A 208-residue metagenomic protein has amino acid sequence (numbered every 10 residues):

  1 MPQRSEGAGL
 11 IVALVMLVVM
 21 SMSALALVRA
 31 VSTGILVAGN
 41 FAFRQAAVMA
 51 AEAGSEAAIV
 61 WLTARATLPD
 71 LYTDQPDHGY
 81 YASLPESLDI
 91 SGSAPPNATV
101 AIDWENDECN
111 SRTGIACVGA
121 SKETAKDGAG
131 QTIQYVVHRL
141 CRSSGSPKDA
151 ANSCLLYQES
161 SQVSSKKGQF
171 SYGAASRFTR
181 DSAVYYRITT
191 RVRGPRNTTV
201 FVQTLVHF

Functional and structural regions predicted by a protein language model:
P2-A13, L17, M22-F208: Terminal alpha-helical segments
